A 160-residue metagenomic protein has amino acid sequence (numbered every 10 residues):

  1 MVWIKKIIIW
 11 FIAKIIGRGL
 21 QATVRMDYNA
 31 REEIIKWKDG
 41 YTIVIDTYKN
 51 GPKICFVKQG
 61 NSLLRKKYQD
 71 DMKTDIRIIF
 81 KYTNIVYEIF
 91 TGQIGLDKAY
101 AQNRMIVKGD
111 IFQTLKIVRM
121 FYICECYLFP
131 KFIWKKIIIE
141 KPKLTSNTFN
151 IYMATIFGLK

Functional and structural regions predicted by a protein language model:
M1-K160: Feature captures hydrophobic
